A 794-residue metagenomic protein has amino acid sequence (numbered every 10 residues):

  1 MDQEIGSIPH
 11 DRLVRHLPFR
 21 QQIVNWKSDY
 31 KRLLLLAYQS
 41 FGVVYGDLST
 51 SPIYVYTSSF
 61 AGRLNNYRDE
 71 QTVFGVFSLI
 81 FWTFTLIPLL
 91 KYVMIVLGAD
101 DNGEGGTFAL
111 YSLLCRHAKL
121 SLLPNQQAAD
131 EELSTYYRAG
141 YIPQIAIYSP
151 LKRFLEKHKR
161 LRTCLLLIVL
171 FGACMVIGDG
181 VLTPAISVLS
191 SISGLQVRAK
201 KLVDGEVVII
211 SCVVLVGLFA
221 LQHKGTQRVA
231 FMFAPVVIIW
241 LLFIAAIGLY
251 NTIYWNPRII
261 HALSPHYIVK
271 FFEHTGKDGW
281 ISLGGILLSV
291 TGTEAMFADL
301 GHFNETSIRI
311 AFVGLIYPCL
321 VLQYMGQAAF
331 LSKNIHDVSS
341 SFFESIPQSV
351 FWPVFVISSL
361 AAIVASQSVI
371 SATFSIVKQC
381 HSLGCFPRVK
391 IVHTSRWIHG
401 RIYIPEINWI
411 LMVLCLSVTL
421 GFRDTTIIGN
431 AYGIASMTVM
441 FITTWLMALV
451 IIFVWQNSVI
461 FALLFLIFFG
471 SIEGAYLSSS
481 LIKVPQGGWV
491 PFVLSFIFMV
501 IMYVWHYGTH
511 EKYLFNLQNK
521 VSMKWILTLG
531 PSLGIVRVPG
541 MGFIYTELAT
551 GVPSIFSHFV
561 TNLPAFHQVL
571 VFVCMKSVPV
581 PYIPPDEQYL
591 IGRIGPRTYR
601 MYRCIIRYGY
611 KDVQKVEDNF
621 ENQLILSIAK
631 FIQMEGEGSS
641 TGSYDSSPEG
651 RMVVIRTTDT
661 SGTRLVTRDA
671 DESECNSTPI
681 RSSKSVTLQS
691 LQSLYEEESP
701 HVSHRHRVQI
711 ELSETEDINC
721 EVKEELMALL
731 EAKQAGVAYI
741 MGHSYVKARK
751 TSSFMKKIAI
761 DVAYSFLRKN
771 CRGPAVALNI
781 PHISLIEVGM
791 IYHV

Functional and structural regions predicted by a protein language model:
M1-V794: The structured alpha-helical core of multi-pass membrane proteins
